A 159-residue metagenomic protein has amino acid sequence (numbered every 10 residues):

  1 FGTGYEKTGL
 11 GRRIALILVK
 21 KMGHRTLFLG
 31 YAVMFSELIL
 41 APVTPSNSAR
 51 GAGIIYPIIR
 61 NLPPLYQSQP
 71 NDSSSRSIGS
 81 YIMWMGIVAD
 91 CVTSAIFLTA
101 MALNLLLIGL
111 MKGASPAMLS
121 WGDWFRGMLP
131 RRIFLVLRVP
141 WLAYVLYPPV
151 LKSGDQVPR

Functional and structural regions predicted by a protein language model:
F1-P70: Membrane-embedded alpha-helical segments and adjacent helix-loop junctions characteristic of multi-pass solute
N47-G51, Y66-R159: Juxtamembrane and boundary regions of transmembrane helices in multi-pass small-molecule transporters and channels
